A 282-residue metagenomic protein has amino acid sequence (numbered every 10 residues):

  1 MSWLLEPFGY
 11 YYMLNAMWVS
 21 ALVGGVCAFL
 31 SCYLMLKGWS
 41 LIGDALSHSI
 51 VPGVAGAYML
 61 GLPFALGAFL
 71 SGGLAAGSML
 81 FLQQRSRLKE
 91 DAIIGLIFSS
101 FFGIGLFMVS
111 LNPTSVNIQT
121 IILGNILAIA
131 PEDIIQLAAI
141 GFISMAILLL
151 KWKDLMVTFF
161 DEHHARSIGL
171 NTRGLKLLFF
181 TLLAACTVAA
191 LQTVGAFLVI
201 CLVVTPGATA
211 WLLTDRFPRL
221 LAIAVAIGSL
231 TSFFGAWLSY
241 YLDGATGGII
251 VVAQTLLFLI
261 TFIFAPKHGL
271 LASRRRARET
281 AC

Functional and structural regions predicted by a protein language model:
S2-Y11, G25-L36, G53-P63, L155-H164 (+2 more regions): Short juxtamembrane and helix-loop transition motifs at transmembrane-helix boundaries in membrane proteins
W3-N15, S86, E90-K153, C282: Transmembrane helix-bundle core of multi-pass membrane transporters and related energy-transducing complexes
A16-V19, F64-G72, D91, G95 (+3 more regions): Loop-to-transmembrane alpha-helix initiation sites
C32-T114, A210-A222, Y241, A265: Short loop segments and helix-boundary regions at transmembrane helix junctions of multi-pass inner-membrane proteins
S49-M59, L96-M108, A128-I129, T172-L177 (+2 more regions): Small-residue-rich segments of transmembrane alpha-helices in multi-pass membrane proteins, especially helix faces
I134-P206: Helix-loop-helix "hairpin" substructures at the membrane interface of multi-pass membrane proteins
F197-G248: Transmembrane alpha-helical segments in multi-pass inner-membrane proteins
G244-C282: Cytosolic-side transmembrane-helix boundaries in multi-pass membrane proteins
